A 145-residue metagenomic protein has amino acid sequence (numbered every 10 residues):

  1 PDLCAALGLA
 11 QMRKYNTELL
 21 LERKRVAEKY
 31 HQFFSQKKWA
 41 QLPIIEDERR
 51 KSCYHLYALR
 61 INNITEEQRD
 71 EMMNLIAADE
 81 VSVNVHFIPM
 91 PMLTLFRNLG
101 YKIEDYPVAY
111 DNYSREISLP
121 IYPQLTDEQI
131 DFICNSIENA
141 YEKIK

Functional and structural regions predicted by a protein language model:
P1-K145: PLP-dependent aminotransferase class I/II
